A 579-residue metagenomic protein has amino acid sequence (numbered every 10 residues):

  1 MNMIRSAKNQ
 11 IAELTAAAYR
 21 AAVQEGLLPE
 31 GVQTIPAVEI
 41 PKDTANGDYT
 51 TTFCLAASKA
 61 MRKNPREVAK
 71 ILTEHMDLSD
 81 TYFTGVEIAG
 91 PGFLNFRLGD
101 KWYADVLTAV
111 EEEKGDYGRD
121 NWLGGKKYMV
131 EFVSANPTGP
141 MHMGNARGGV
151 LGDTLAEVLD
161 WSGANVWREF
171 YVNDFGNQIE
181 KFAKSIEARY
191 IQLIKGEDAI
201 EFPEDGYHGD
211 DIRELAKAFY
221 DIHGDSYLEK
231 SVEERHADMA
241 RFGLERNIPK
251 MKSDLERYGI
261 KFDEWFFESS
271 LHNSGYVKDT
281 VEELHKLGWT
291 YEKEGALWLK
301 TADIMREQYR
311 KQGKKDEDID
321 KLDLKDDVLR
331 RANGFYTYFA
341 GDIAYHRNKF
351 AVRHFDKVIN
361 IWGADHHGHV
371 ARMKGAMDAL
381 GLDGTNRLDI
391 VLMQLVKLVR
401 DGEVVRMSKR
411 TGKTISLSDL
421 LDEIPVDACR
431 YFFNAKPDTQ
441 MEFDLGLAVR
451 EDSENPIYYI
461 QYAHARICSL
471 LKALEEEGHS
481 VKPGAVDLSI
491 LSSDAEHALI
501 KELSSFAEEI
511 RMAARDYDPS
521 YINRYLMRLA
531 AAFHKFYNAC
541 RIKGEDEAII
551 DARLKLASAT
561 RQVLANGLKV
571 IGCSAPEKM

Functional and structural regions predicted by a protein language model:
N2-A104, E111, G115, R119-M579: Non-catalytic interaction-recognition regions
